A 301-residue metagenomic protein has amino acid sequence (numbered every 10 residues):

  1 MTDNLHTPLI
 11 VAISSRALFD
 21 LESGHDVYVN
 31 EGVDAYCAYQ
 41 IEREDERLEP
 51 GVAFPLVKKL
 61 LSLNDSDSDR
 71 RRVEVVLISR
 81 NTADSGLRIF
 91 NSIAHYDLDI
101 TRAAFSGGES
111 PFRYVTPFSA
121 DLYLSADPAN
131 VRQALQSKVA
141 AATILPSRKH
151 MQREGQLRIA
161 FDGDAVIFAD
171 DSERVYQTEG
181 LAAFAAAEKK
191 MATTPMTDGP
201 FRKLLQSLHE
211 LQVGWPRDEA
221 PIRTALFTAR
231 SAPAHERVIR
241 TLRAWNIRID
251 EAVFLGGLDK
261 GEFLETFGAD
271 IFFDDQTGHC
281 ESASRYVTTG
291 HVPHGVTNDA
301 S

Functional and structural regions predicted by a protein language model:
M1-L9, P128-I159, G163-K190, R202 (+3 more regions): Asp-based, Mg2+/Mn2+-dependent phosphohydrolase catalytic module
T2-E109, R153-E154, G163-F254: Alpha-helical substrate-recognition element adjacent to the catalytic core
S15, S79, L124-S125, T228 (+2 more regions): Short beta-strand/turn micro-motifs composed of small residues that flank or help shape donor/cofactor-binding pockets
N64, D97, S119, K138-A140 (+4 more regions): Glycine-centered loop/turn motif at secondary-structure junctions
A83-D84, E109-S110, A129, A232-P233 (+3 more regions): Short alpha-helical
L87-I89, T116, L135-Q136: Short, conserved acidic/polar surface loops in the N-terminal third of protein domains
I93-T116, D121-P128, A142-I144, N246 (+2 more regions): Active-site phosphate-binding/coordination module
